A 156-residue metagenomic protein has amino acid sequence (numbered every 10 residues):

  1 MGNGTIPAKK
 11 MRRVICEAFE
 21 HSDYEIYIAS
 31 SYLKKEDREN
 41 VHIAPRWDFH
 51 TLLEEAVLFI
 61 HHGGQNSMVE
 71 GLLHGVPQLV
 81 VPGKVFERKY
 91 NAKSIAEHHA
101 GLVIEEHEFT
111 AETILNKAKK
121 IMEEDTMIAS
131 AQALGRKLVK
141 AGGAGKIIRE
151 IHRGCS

Functional and structural regions predicted by a protein language model:
M1, L79-V80, I104: Short catalytic-loop micro-motif centered on adjacent basic/acidic residues
M1-L58: Donor-nucleotide binding loops and adjacent catalytic segments primarily of GT-B fold Leloir glycosyltransferases
K10-M11, N91, G143: Residues at alpha-helix caps and immediate loop-helix transition turns in enzyme cores, especially N- and C-cap
R46-S94: A donor-sugar binding/catalytic signature common to diverse glycosyltransferases and related nucleotide-sugar
V85-K117: Change "using UDP/GDP/dTDP sugars" to "using nucleotide sugars
E112-S156: C-terminal amphipathic helix plus adjacent low-complexity, charged tail appended to glycosyltransferase catalytic
